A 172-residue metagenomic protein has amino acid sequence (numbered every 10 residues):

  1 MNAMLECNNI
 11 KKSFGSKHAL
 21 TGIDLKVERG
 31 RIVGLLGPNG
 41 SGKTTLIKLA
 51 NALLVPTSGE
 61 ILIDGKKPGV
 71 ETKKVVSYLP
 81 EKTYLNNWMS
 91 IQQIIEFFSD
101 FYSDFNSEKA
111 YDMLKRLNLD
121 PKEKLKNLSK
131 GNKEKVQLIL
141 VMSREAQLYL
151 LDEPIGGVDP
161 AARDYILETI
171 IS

Functional and structural regions predicted by a protein language model:
G37-G42: Walker A (P-loop) phosphate-binding loop of ABC-type ATPase nucleotide-binding domains
N51: Helix-to-loop junction immediately C-terminal to a conserved catalytic motif
S58-T72: Conserved ABC transporter NBD signature motif
K82-Q137: ABC-family P-loop ATPase nucleotide-binding domains
Y149-E153, V158: Catalytic Walker B motif of ABC-type/P-loop ATPase nucleotide-binding domains
P160-A162: Helix N-cap at the start of a conserved alpha-helix in ABC-type nucleotide-binding domains
